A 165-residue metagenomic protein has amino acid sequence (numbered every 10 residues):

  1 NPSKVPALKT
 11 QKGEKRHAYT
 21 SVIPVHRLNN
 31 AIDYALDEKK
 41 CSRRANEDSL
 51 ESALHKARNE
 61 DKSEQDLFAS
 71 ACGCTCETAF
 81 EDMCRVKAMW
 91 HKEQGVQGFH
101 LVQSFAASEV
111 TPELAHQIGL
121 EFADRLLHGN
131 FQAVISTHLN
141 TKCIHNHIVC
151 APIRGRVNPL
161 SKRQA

Functional and structural regions predicted by a protein language model:
N1-A165: N-terminal nicking endonuclease/strand-transfer module with a His-rich metal-binding environment and a catalytic Tyr
